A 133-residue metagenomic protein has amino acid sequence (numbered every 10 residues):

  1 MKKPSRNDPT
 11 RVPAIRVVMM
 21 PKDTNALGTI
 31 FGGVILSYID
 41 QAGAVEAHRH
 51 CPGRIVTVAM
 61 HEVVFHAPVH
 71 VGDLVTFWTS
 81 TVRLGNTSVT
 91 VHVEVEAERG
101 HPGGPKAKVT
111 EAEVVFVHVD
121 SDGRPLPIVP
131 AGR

Functional and structural regions predicted by a protein language model:
K2-A59, V117-R133: Hot-dog-fold acyl-thioester-processing enzymes
K2-I15, H70-L74, V82-R133: HotDog/MaoC-like acyl-thioester-processing domains
V58-P68, T76-T81: Conserved interaction-surface patches within small, structured recognition/assembly domains
